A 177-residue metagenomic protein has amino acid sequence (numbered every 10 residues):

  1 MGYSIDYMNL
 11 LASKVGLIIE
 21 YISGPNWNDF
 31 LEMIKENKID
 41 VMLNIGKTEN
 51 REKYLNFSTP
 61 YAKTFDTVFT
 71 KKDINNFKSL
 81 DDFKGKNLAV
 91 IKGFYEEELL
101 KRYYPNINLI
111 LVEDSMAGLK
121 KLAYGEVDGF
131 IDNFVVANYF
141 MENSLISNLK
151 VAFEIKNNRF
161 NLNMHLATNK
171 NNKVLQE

Functional and structural regions predicted by a protein language model:
M1-K53, N108-L111, L119-K120: Extracytoplasmic small-molecule ligand-binding "clamshell" domains of the periplasmic binding protein/Venus flytrap
G2-D6, G24-N28, V90-F94, V112-M116 (+3 more regions): Soluble non-cytosolic domains of exported or imported proteins
I5-K14, D73-D81, G85-E96, K101 (+2 more regions): Extended ligand-binding regions for polar small-molecule ligands
M8-I18, S58-T59, L80-K84, G93-S115 (+2 more regions): Ligand-binding cleft/hinge of the Venus flytrap
L11, M33-K35, V68, F83 (+2 more regions): Hydrophobic residues within well-ordered alpha-helices
V15, I19, K38, L43-G46 (+7 more regions): Sec/Tat-exported extracytoplasmic proteins
S23-V41, N56, D81, M116-V136 (+1 more regions): Short helices/loops that flank or line small-molecule/ion binding pockets
N50-R51, Y61-K71, F134, M141-E177: Periplasmic-binding protein-like
